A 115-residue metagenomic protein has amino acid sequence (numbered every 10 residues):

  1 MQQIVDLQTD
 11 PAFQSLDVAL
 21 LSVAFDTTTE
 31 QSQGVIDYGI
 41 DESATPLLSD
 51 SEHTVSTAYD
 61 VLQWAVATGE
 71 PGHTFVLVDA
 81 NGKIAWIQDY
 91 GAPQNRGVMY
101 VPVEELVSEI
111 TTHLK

Functional and structural regions predicted by a protein language model:
M1-L47, T54-T57: Structural microenvironment flanking redox-active thiols in thiol-disulfide oxidoreductases
Q8, G39, Q63-W64, L114: Residue-level detector of secondary-structure transition/capping positions
D26, S51-H53, A65, N81 (+1 more regions): Short, flexible active-site-adjacent loop segments at beta-strand->alpha-helix junctions, enriched in small/polar
G34-V35, D60, D89-Y90: Short aromatic-enriched loop/helix-cap "lid" or pocket-rim segments at secondary-structure transitions that line
E42-P46, L62-V76: Structural micro-motif
L48-L62, T111-K115: Short, positively charged
G69-K115: Thiol-/selenol-based redox modules, centered on thioredoxin-like and closely related oxidoreductase domains
